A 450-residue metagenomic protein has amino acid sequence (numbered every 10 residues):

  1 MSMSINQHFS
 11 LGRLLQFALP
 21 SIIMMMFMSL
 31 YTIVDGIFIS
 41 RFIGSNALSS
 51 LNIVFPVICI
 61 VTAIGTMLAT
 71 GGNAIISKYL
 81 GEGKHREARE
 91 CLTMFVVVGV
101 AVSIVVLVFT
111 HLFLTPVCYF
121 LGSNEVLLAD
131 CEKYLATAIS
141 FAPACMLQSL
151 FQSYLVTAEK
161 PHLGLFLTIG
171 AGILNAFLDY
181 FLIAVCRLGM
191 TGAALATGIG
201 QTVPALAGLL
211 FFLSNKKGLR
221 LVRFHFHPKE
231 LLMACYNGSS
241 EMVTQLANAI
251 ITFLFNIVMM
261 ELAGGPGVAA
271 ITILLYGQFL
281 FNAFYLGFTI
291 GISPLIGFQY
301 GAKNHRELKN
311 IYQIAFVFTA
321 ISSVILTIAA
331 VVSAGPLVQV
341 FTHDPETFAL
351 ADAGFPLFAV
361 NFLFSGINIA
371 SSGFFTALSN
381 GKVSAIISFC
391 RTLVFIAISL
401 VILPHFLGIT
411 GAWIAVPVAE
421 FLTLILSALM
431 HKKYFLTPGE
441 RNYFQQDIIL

Functional and structural regions predicted by a protein language model:
M1-A18, I76-P143, V185-S239, I296-N361 (+1 more regions): Short alpha-helical transmembrane segments in multi-pass integral membrane proteins
P20, P56, Y180, A334-G335: Short, proline-centered helix/strand-breaking motifs
S21-A74, A138-C145, L232, Y236-F298 (+4 more regions): Transmembrane helix-bundle signature of multi-pass secondary active exporters and lipid flippases
L30-I33, F42-S45, Y79-E82, T157-A158 (+5 more regions): Helix-loop interface residues and adjacent transmembrane-helix termini in multi-pass membrane transporters, primarily
I33-G36, V108, P116, L150-Y154 (+7 more regions): Alpha-helical transmembrane segments of multipass membrane proteins
L48-V108, C145-L163, A270-I328, V332-A334 (+2 more regions): Small-residue-rich hydrophobic transmembrane alpha-helices
I60-A63, N175-Y180, A205-L209, L280-A283 (+4 more regions): Hydrophobic transmembrane alpha-helices of multi-pass small-molecule transporters
A69, T137-V156, L167-N175, A193-L206 (+4 more regions): Short runs within selected transmembrane alpha-helices of multi-pass transporters and secretion channels
